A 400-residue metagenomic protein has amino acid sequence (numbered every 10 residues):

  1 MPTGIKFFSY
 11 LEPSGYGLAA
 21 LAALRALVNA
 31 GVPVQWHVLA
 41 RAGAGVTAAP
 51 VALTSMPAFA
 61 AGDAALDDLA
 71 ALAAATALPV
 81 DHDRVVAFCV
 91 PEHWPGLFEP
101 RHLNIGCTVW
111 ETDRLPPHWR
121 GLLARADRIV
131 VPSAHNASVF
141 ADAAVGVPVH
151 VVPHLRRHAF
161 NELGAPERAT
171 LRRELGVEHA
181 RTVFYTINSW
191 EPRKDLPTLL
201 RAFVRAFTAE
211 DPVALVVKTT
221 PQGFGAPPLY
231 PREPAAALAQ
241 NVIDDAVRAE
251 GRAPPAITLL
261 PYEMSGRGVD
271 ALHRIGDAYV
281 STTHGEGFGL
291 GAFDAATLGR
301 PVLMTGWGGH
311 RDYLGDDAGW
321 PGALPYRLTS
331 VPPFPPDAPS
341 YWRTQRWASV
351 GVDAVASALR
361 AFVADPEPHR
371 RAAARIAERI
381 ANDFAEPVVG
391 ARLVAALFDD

Functional and structural regions predicted by a protein language model:
M1-H82: N-terminal pre-catalytic "stem/leader" segment of glycosyltransferase-like enzymes
I5, V177-K194, L200-F203, L215-V217: Conserved donor-binding/catalytic core segment of Leloir-type glycosyltransferases
T47-A143: Extended catalytic core of nucleotide-activated donor transferases of GT-like folds
N161-V177: A short helix/loop element that forms part of the nucleotide-sugar donor recognition site in Leloir-type
G223-R267: Nucleotide-activated donor-binding/catalytic signature segment of Leloir-type glycosyltransferases, i.e., the conserved
H284: Aromatic "clamp/platform" in nucleotide-sugar-dependent glycosyltransferases that forms part of the donor/acceptor
P301-M304, L314, G319-P325: Short hydrophobic beta-strand element within catalytic cores of glycosyltransferases and related nucleotide-activated
R346-V355, V363-A395: A charged, aromatic-enriched C-terminal amphipathic alpha-helix characteristic of glycosyltransferases across folds
